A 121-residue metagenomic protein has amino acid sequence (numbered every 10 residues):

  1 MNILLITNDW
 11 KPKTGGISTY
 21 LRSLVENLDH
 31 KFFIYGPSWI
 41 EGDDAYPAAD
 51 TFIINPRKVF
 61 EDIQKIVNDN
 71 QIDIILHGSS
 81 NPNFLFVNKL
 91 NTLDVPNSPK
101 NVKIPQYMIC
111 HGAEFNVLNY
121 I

Functional and structural regions predicted by a protein language model:
I3, I74, L90-N116: Active-site proximal beta-strand in glycosyltransferases
T7-G15, T19-Q64: N-terminal strand-loop element at the rim of the active site of nucleotide-sugar-dependent glycosyltransferases
K13, N116-V117: Short, solvent-exposed loop/turn segments at secondary-structure junctions
I40-D44, L85, V117: Short, charged/polar "capping" segments at the starts of alpha-helices and the immediately preceding loops
I66-I72: Glycine-rich phosphate-binding loop signature in dinucleotide/nucleotide-binding domains
H77-N83, C110: Short His-centered aromatic/hydrophobic patch
L85-L90, Y120-I121: A short acidic, amphipathic alpha-helical/loop segment
